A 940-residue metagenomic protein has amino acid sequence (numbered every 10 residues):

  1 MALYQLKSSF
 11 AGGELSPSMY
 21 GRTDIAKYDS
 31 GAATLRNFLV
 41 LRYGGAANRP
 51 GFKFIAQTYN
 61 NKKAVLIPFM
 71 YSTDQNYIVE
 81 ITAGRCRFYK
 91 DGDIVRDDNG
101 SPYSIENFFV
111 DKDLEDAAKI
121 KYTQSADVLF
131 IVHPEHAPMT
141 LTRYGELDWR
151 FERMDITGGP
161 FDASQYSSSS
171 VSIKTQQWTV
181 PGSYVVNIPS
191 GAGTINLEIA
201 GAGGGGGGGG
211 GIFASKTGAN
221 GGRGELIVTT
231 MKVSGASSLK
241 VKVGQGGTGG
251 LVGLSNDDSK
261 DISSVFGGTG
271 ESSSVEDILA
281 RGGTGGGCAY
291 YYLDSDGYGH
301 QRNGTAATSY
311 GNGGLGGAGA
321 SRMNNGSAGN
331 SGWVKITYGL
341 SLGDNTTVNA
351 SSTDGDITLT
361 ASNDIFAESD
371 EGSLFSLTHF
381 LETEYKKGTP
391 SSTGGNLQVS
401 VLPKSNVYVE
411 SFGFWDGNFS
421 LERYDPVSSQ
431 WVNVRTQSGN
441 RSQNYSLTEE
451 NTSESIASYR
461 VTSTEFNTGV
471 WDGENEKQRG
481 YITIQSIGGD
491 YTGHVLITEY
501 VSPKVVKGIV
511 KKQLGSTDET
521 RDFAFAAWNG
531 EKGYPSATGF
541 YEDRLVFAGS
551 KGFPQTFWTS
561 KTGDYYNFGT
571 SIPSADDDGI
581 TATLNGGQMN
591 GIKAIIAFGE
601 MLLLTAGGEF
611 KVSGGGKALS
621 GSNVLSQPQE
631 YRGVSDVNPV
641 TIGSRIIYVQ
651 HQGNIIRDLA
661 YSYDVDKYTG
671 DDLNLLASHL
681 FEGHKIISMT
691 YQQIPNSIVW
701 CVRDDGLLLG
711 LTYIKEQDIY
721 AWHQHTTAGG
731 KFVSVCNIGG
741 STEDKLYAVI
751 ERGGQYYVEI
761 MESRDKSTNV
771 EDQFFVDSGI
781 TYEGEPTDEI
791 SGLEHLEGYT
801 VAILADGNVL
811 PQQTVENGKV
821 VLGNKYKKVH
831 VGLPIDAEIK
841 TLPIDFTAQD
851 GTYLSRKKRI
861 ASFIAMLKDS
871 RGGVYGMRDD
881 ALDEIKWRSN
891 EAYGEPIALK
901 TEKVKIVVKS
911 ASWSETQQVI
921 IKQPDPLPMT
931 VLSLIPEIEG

Functional and structural regions predicted by a protein language model:
M1-G100, T140-S168, T346-S352, E382-K386 (+6 more regions): N-terminal beta-propeller domains
A2-R96, E382, N590, Y631-G633 (+1 more regions): Beta-sheet repeat architectures centered on beta-propellers
I67, N76-I81, L129-V132, L545-G549 (+6 more regions): Short beta-strand elements that form the blades of beta-propeller/WD-repeat-like and other beta-sheet-rich scaffold
V95-R96, P102-Y103, F151-I173, L342-G395 (+4 more regions): Autoprocessing Asn-cyclization modules and mimics
F109-K121, V228-T230, S400, N433-E476 (+3 more regions): Beta-sandwich interaction modules
V180-P181, V185, I199-I278, G287-R302 (+1 more regions): Glycine-rich strand-loop-strand elements at beta-sheet edges
G208-T217, D416-N433, K611, G873-W887: Short, surface-exposed beta-strand/strand-loop-strand elements in extracellular ectodomains
E382-G488, E838: Low-complexity, Ser/Thr/Pro-rich intrinsically disordered linker/stalk segments at domain junctions
